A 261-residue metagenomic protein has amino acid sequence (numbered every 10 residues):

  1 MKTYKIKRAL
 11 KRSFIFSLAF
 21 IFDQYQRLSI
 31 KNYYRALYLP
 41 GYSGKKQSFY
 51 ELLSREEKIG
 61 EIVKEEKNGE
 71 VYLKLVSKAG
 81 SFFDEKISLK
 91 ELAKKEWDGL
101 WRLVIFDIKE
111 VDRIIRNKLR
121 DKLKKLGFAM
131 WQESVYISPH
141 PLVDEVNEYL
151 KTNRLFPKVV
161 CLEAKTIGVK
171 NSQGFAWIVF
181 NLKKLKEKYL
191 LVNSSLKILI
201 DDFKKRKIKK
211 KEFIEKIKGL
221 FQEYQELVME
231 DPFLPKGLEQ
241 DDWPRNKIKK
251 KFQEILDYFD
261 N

Functional and structural regions predicted by a protein language model:
M1-Q24: Short alpha-helical segments that sit at the start of domains
Q24-S43: Short acidic, hydrophobic short linear motifs in intrinsically disordered regions
Y42-R55: Short amphipathic alpha-helical interaction segments
E57-K67: A short, conserved structural fragment
E66-I87: Accessory beta->alpha helical hairpin/"wing" motif in late/C-terminal subdomains of nucleic-acid enzymes
G80-R102: Short, amphipathic alpha-helical interaction segments positioned at domain boundaries
I115-F203: Mid-protein regulatory/catalytic core that forms ligand/cofactor-binding pockets and protein-protein interaction
W177-N261: C-terminal regulatory/effector modules of DNA-binding transcriptional regulators
